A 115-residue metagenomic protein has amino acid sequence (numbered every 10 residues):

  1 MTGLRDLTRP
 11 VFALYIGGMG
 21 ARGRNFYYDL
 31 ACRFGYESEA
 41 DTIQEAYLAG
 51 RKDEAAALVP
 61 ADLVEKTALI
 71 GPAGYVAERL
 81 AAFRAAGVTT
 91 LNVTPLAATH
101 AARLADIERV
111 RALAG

Functional and structural regions predicted by a protein language model:
M1-A82: An alpha-helical appendage that flanks or caps ligand/catalytic pockets
R5, T99-G115: C-terminal helical cap(s) of enzyme catalytic domains, especially alpha/beta-barrels
L80-R84, E108-R111: A structural alpha-helix within SAM-dependent methyltransferase catalytic domains
A86-V88: Structural motif
L96: Active-site beta-loop-alpha junctions enriched in small/polar residues
